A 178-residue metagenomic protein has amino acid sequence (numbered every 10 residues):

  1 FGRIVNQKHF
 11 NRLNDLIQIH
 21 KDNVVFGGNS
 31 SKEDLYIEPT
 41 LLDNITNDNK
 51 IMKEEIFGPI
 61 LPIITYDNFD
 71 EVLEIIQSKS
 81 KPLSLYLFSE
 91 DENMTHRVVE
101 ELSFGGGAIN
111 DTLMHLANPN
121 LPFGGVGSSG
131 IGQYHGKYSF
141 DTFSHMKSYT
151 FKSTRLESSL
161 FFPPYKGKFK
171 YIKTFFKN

Functional and structural regions predicted by a protein language model:
I4-N14: Short beta-strand to alpha-helix junction loop
D15-K21: Helical element adjacent to the flavin cofactor pocket in flavoenzyme catalytic cores
D22-G28: Short secondary-structure junctions
S30-E33: A short beta-turn/loop motif at secondary-structure boundaries
Y36-N178: Conserved C-terminal structural/oligomerization subdomain of aldehyde/semialdehyde dehydrogenase
